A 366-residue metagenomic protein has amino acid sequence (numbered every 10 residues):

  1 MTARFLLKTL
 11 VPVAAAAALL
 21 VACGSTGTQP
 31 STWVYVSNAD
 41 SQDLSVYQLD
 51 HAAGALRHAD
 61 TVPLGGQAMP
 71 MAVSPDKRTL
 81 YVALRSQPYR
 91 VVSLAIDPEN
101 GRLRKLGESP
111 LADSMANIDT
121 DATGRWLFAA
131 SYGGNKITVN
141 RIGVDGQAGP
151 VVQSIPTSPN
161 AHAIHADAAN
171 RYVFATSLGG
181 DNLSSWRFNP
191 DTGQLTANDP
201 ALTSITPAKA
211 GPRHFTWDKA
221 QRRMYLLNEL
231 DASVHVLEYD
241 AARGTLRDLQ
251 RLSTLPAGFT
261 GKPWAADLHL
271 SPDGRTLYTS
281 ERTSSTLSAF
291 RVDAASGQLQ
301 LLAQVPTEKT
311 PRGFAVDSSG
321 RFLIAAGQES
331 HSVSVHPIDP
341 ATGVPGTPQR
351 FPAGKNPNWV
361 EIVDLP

Functional and structural regions predicted by a protein language model:
G27-H51: An edge-strand/N-cap motif at the start of beta-rich repeat modules
V36-A39, S74, V82-S86, D121 (+7 more regions): Conserved beta-strand positions in repeat-built beta-propeller and related beta-rich domains
Q48-G54, L94-G101, N140-Q147, W186-L195 (+3 more regions): Short loop/turn segments immediately following beta-strands, especially the blade-tip and inter-blade linker loops
R57-P63, R104-S109, P150-I155, D199-I205 (+3 more regions): A short beta-strand motif characteristic of beta-propeller blades
H58-T120: Blade-loop segments of beta-propeller domains
L64-D76, L111-W126, P156-Y172, S204-R223 (+3 more regions): Beta-rich, blade/repeat-based domains predominating in secreted/periplasmic proteins but also intracellular
F174-A232: Loop-centered beta-sheet repeat module
